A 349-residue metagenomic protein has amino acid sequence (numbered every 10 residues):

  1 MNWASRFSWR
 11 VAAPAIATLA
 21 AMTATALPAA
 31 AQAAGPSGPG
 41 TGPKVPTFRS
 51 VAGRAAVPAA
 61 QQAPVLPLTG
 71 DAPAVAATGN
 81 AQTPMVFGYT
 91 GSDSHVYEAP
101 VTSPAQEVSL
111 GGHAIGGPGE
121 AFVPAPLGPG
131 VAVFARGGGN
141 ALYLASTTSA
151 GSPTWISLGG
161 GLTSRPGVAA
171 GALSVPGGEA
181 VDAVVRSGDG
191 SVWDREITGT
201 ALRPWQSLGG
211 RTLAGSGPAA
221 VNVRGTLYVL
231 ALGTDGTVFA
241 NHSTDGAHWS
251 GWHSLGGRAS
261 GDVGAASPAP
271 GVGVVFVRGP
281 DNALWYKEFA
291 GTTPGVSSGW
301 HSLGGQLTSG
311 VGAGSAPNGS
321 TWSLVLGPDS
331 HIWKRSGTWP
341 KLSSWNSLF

Functional and structural regions predicted by a protein language model:
M1-A34: Secretory targeting and sorting signals
A34-F349: A structural motif
